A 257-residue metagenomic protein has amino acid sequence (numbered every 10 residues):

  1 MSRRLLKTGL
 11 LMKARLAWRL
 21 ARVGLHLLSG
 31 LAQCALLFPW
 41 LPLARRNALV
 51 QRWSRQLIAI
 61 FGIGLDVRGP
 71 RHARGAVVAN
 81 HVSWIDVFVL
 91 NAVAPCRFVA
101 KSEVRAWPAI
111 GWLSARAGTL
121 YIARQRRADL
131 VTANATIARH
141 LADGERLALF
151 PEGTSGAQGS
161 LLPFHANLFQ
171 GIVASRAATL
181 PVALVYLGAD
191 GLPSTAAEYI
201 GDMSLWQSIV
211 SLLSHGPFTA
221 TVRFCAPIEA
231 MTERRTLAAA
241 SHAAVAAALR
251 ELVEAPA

Functional and structural regions predicted by a protein language model:
S2-D66, W112-A117, H215: A transmembrane-helix-recognition feature enriched in membrane-embedded lipid enzymes and envelope glyco-/phospholipid
S29-L41, A59-I60, G75-R127: Catalytic core of membrane glycerolipid acyltransferases/transacylases, capturing the structured, soluble-facing
R74-A76, T119, R146-F150, A178: Residue-level preference for the first positions of well-ordered beta-strands
A109-G111, G159-A240, L252: A cross-family acyltransferase "interaction/gating" segment
Y121-A123, C225-A230, A243-A247: Polar-ligand-bearing catalytic/cofactor-coordination segments of membrane-embedded or membrane-tethered inner-membrane
L130, I137-A138, G144-F169, V173: Soluble extracytoplasmic domains of inner/organellar membrane proteins
A240-A257: Cytosolic-facing loops and C-terminal tails of multi-pass membrane proteins
